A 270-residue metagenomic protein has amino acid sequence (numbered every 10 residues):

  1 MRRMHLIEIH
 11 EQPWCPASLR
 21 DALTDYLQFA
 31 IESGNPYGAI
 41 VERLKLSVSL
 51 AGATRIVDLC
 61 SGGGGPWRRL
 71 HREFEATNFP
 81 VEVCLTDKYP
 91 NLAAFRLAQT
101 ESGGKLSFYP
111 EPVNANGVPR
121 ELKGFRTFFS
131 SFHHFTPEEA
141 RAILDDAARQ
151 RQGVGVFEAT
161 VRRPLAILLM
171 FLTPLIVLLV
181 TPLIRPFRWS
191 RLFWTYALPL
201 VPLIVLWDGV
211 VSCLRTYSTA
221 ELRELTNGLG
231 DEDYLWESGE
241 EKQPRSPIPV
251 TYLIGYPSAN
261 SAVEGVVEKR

Functional and structural regions predicted by a protein language model:
M1-D58, G63, R69: Class I SAM-dependent methyltransferase Rossmann-like catalytic core, especially the SAM/SAH-binding loop
R3-E8, W207-D208, S212-R270: Conserved Class I S-adenosyl-L-methionine
R55-R120: Class I SAM-dependent methyltransferase SAM/SAH-binding core
R126-F128: A conserved beta-strand element that flanks and buttresses the S-adenosyl-L-methionine
S131: Hydrophobic adenine-recognition pocket in adenosine-nucleotide-binding enzymes
F135-Q150: A short, conserved alpha-helix within the catalytic core of class I
A147-R163: Conserved beta-strand signature within the Rossmann-like core of class I S-adenosyl-L-methionine
I167-T226, E237: C-terminal alpha-helical "lid/dimerization" subdomain adjacent to the S-adenosyl-L-methionine
